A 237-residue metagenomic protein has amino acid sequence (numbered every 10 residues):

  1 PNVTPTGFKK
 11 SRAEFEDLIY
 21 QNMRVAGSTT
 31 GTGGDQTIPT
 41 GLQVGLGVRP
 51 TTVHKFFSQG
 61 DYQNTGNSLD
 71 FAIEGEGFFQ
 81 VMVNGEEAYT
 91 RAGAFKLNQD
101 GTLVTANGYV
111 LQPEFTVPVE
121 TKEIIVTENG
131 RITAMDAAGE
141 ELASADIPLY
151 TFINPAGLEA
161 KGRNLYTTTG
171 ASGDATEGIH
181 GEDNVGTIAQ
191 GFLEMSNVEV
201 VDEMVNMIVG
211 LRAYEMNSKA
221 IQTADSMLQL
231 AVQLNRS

Functional and structural regions predicted by a protein language model:
P1-S237: Amphipathic alpha-helical polymerization modules
